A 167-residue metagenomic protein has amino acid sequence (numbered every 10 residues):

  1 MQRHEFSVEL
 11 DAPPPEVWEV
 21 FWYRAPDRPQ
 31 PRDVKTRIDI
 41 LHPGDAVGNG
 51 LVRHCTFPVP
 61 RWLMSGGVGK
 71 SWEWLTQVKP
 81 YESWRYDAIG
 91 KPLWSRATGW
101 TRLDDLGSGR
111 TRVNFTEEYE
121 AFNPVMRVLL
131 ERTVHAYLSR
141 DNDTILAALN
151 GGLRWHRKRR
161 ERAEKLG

Functional and structural regions predicted by a protein language model:
M1-G48, G167: Hydrophobic ligand-binding cavity/cleft-lining segments
Q2, L51-R53, T111: Short beta-strand micro-motifs in enzyme catalytic cores
R3-E5, G67-W72, S95-W100: Short, surface-exposed coil-to-beta transition loops
D11-P15, P43-G48, T76-S83, R102-N114: A short, structured loop/turn motif at beta-sheet edges
P13-E16, Y137, D141: Short amphipathic alpha-helical segments
P15, E19, S108, A147 (+1 more regions): Replace "anionic and nucleotidyl ligands
P29, I38-P92, T144-G167: Glycine-rich portal/gate segments that line the openings of hydrophobic small-molecule binding cavities
D87-R140: Beta-strand/loop substructures that line and gate deep hydrophobic ligand-binding cavities in soluble
